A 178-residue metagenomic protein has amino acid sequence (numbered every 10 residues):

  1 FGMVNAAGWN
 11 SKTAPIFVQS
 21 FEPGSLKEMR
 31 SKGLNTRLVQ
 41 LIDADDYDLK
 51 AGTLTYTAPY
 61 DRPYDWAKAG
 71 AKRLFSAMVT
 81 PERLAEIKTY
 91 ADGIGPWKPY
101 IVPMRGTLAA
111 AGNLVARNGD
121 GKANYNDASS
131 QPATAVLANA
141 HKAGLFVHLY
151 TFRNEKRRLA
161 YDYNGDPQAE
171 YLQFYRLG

Functional and structural regions predicted by a protein language model:
F1-G178: Catalytic cores of phosphodiester-bond hydrolases, prominently lipid phosphodiesterases
